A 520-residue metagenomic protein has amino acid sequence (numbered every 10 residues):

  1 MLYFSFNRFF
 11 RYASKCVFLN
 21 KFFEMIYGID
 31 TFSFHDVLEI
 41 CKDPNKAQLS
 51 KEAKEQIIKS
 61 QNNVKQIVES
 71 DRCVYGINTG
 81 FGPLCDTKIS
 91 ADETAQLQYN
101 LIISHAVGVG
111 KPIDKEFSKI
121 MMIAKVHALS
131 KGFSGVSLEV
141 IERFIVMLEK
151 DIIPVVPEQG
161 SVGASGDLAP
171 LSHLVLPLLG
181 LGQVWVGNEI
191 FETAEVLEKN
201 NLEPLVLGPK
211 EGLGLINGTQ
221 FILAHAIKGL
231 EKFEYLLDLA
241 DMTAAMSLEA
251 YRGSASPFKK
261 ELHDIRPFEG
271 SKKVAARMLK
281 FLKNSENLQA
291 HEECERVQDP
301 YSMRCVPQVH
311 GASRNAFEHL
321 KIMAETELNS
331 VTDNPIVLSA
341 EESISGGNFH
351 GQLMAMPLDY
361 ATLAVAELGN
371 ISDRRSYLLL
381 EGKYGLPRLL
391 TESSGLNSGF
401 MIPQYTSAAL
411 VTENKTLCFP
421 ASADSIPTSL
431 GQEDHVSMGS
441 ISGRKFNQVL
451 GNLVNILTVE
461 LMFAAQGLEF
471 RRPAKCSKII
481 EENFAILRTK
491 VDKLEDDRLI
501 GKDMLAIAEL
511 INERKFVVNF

Functional and structural regions predicted by a protein language model:
I26-H35, E39-D71, Q98-P157, L248 (+1 more regions): Glycine-rich, flexible loop motifs
I26-N45, L49-Q56, S60-N63, V68 (+1 more regions): C-terminal auxiliary extensions adjacent to catalytic cores
Y75-L97, S104-L129, P157-L179, L205-I222 (+1 more regions): FAD-binding core of FAD-dependent oxidoreductases, characterized by glycine-rich FAD pyrophosphate-binding loops
E93-A106, L378-R388: Catalytic or ion-translocation cores adjacent to nucleophile or general acid/base/metal-coordination motifs in diverse
